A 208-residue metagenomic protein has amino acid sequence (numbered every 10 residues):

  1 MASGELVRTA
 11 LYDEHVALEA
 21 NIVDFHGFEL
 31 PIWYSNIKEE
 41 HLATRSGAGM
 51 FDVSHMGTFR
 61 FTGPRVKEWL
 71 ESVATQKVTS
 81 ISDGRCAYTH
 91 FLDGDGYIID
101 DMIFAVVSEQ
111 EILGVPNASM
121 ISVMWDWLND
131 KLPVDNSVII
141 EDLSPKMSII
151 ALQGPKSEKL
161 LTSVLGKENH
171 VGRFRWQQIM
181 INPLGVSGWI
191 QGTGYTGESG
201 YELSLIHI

Functional and structural regions predicted by a protein language model:
M1-I206: Basic, glycine/lysine-rich polyanion-binding surfaces/domains
